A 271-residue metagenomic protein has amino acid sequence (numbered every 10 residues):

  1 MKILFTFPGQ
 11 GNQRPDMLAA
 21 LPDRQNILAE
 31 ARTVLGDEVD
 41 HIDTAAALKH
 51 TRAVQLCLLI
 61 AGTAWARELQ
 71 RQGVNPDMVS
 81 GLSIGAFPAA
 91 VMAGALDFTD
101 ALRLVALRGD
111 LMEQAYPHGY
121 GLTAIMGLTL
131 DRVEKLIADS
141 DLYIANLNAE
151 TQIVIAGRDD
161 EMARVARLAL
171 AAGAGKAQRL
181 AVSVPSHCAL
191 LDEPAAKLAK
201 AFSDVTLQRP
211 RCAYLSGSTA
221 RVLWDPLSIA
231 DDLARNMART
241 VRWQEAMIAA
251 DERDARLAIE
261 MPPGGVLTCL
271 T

Functional and structural regions predicted by a protein language model:
M1-R132, L180, L257-T271: FabD-like malonyl-/acyl-CoA
G11, D37, A93-A238: Alpha/beta catalytic cores of group-transfer enzymes, especially the acyltransferase/condensing modules of polyketide
I27, C57-A61, E161, K197 (+1 more regions): Charged catalytic carboxylate motif
V54-L56, P185, T240: Glycine-rich phosphate/pyrophosphate-binding beta-alpha loops
Q70, L170, D251-D254: Non-catalytic positions within long, well-ordered alpha-helices that form the structural scaffold/packing of enzyme
A238-A255: A short, acidic, amphipathic alpha-helical segment used as a generic capping/interface helix at domain edges
